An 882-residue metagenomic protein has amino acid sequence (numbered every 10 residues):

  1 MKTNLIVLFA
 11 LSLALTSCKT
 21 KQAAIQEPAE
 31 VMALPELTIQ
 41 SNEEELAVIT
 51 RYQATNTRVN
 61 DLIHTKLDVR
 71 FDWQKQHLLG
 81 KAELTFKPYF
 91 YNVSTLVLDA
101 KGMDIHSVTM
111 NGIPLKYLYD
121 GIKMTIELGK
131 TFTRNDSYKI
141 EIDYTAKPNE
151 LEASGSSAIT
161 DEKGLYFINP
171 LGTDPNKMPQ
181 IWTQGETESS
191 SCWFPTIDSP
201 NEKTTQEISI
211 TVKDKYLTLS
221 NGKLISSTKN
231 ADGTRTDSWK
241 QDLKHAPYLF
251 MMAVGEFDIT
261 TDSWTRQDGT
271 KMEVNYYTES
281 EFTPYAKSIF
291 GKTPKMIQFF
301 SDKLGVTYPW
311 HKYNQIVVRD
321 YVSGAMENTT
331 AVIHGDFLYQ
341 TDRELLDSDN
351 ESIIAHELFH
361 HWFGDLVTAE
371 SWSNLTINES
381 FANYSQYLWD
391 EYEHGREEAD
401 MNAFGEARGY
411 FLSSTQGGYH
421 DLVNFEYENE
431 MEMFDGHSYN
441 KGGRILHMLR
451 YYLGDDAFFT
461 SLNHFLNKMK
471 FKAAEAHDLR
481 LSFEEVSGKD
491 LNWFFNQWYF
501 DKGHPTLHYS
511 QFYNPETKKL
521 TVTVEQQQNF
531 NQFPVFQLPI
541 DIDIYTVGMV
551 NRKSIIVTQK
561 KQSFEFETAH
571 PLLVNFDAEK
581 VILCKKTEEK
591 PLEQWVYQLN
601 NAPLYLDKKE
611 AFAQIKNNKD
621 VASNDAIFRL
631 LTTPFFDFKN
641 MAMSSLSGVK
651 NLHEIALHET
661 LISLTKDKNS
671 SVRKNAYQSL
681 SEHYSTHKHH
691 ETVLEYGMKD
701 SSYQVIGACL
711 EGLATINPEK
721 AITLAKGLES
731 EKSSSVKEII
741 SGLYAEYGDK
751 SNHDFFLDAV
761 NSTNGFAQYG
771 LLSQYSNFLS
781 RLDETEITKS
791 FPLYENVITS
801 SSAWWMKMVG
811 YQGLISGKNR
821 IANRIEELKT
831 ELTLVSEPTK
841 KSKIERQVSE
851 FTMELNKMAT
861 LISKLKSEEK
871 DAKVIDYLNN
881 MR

Functional and structural regions predicted by a protein language model:
K2, K19-Q26, E44-L46, I105 (+4 more regions): Hydrophobic alpha-helical and helix-loop surface patches within well-folded domains that function as non-catalytic
V7-A14: Bacterial N-terminal signal peptides
C18-N56, E826, T830-T833, P838-S842 (+4 more regions): Sec-dependent signal peptide cleavage junction
C18-P309, F425, G436, Y451-L453 (+2 more regions): Acidic/His-enriched low-complexity segments
Q184, V212, L217, R235 (+7 more regions): Non-catalytic accessory/interaction domains
K580-C584, D607-K619, R629, K639-L652 (+9 more regions): Structural detector for internal amphipathic alpha-helices that build alpha-solenoid repeat scaffolds
E588-Q598, D620-L631, N651-T665, S685-M698 (+5 more regions): Amphipathic alpha-helical scaffolding segments comprising HEAT/armadillo-like alpha-solenoid repeats
P603-L604, P634-F636, K668-N669, S701-S702 (+6 more regions): Short inter-helical turns and helix N-cap capping residues of alpha-solenoid HEAT/ARM repeat scaffolds
